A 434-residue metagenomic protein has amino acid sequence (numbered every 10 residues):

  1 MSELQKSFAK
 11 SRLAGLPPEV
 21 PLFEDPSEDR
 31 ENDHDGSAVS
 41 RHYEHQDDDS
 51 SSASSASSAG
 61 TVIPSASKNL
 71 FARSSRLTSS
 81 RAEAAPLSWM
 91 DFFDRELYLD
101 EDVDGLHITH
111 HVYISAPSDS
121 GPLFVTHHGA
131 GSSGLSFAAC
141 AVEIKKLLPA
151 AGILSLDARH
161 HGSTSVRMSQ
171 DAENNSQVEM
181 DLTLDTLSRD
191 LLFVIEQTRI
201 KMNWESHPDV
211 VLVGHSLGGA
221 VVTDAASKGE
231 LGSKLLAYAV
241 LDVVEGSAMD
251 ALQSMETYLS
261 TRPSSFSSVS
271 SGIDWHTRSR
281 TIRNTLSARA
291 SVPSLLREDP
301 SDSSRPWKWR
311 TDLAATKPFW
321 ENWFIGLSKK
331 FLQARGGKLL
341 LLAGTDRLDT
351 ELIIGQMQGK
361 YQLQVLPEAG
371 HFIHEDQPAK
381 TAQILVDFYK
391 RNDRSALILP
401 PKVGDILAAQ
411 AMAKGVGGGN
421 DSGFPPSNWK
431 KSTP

Functional and structural regions predicted by a protein language model:
M1-V125, L147-G152, I200-W204, K390-P434: Alpha/beta-hydrolase fold catalytic core
S2-K6, K10, P300-V365, D393-T433: Conserved serine/cysteine hydrolase catalytic core
F93-L106, S155-V213, S227-L231: Active-site loop/oxyanion-hole signature of alpha/beta-hydrolase fold enzymes
Y113-S169: Conserved HGGG/HGGXW glycine-rich cap/lid loop of the alpha/beta-hydrolase fold
G214-G218, V222: Gly/Ala-rich beta-loop-alpha elbow adjacent to hydrolase catalytic centers
T223-K228, G232-V269: Flexible "cap/lid" loop of the alpha/beta hydrolase fold
D250, S265-N322, G326: Conserved alpha/beta-hydrolase catalytic His-Asp/Glu region
A369-Q383, I406-Q410, K430: Catalytic histidine-centered segment of alpha/beta-hydrolase-like enzymes
